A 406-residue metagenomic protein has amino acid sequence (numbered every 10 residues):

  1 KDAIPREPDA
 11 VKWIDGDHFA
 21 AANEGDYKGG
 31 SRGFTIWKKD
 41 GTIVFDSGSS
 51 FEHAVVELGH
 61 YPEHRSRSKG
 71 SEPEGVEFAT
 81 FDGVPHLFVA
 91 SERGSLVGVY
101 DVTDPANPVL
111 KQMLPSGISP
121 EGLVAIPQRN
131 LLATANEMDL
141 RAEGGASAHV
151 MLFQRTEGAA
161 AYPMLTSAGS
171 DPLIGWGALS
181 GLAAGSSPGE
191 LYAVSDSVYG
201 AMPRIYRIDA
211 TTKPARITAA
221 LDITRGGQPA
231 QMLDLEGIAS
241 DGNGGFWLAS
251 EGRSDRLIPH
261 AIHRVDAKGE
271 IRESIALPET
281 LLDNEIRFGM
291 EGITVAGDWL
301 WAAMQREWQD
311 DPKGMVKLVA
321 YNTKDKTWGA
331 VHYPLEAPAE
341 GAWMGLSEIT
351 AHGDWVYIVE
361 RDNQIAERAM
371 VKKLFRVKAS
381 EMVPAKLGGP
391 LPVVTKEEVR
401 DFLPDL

Functional and structural regions predicted by a protein language model:
K1-L406: Sequence/structural signature of beta-propeller domains
